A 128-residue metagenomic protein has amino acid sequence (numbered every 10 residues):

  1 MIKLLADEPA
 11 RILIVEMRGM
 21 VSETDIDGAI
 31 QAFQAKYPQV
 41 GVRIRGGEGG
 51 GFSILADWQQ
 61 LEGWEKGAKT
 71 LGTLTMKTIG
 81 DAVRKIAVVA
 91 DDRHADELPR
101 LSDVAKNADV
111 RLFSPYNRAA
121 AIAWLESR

Functional and structural regions predicted by a protein language model:
M1-R128: Amphipathic, Lys/Arg-enriched alpha-helical "gate/interface" segment within cytosolic domains that mediates
